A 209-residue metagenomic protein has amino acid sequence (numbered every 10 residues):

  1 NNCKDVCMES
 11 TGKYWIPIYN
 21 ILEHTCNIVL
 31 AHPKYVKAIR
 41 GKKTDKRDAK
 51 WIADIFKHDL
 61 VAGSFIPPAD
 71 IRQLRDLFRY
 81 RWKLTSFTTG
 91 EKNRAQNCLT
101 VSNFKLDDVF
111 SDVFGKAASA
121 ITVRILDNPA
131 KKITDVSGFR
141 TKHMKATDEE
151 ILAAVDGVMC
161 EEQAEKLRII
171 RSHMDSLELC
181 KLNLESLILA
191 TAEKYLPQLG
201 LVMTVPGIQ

Functional and structural regions predicted by a protein language model:
N1-Q209: A detector of single, family-specific signature residues that are central to catalytic or substrate-handling motifs
